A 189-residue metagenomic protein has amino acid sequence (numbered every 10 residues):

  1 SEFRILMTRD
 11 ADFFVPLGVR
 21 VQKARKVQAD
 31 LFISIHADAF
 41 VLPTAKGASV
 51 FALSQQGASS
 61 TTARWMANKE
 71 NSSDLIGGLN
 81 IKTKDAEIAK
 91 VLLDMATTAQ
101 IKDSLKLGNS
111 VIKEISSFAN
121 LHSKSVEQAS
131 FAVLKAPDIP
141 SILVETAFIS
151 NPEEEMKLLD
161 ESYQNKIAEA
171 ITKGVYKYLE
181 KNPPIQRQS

Functional and structural regions predicted by a protein language model:
S1-D85, T97-N109, K113, E127 (+3 more regions): Catalytic-core regions of hydrolytic enzymes
V41, L92-Q188: Active-site-adjacent mobile loop/cap segments within catalytic or ligand-binding domains
E87-A89: Short, basic/glycine-rich phosphate-binding loops at helix/coil junctions that contact nucleotide phosphates
